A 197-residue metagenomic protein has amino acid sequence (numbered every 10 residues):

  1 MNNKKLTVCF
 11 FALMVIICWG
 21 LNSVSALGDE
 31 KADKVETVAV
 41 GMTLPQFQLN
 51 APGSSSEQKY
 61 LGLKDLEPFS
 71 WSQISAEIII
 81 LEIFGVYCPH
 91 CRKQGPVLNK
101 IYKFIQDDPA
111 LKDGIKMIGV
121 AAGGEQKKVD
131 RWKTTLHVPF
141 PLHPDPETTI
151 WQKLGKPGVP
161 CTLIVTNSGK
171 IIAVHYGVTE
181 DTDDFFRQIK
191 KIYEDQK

Functional and structural regions predicted by a protein language model:
N2-F11: Bacterial N-terminal signal peptides that target proteins for export
F10-G20: Bacterial N-terminal signal peptides
L21-L61: N-proximal helix/coil linker or "cap" segments that precede and/or mark the start of modular domains
L49-I79: A short beta-strand-turn-helix
S75, I83-K100: Conserved redox-active cysteine motifs that mediate thiol-disulfide chemistry, especially di-cysteine Cys-X(1-2)-Cys
I80-L81, M117: Hydrophobic beta-strand anchors of alpha/beta hydrolase catalytic cores
I118, D130-V165: Short, internal strand/loop/helix patches that form the active-site neighborhood or redox-interaction surface
I164-K197: Thiol-/selenol-based redox modules, centered on thioredoxin-like and closely related oxidoreductase domains
